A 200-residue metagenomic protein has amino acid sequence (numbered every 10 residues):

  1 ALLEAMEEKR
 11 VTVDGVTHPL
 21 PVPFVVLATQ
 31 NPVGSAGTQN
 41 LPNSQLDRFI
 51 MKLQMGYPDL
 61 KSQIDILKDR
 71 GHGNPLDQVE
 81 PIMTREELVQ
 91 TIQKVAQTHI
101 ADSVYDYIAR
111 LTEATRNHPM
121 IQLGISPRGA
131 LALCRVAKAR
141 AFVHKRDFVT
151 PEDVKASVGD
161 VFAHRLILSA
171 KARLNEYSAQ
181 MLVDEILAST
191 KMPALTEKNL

Functional and structural regions predicted by a protein language model:
L2, F49, I108, A137 (+1 more regions): Residue-level signature of catalytic and energy-coupling elements of molecular machines, predominantly ATP/GTP-dependent
M6-M83, L88-T98, K138-R140: Canonical AAA+ ATPase core
L41, S62, H99, S103 (+3 more regions): Alpha-helix N-cap and coil->helix boundary residues
L67, I108, T112, S157-F162: Short alpha-helical scaffolding segments that buttress acidic/His motifs in well-ordered protein cores
Q78-L133: Conserved AAA+ ATPase small/helical "lid" subdomain
N117-L200: C-terminal engagement/docking regions of AAA+ P-loop ATPases
